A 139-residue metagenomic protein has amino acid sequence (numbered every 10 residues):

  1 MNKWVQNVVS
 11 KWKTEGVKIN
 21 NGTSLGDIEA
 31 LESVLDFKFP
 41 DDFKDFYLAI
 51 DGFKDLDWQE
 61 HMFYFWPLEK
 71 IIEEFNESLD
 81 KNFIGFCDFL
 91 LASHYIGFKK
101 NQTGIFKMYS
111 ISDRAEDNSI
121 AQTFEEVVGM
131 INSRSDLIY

Functional and structural regions predicted by a protein language model:
M1-K100, I138-Y139: A surface-exposed partner-binding patch
F53, H94-Q122: Segments surrounding the PLD/"HKD" phosphodiesterase catalytic module and close analogs
C87, S112, I131: Residues at the C-termini of beta-strands that transition into short coil/loop
D117-S133: Compact, glycine/acidic-enriched structural inserts
